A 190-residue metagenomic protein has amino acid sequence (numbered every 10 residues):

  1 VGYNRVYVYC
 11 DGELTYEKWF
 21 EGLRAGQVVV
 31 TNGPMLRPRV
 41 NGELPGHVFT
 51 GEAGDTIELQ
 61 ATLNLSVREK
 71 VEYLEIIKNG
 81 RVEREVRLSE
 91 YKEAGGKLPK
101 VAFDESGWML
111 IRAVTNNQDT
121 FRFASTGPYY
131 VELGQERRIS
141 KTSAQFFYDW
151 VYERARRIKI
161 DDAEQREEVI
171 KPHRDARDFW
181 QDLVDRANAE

Functional and structural regions predicted by a protein language model:
V1-E190: C-terminal functional module detector
